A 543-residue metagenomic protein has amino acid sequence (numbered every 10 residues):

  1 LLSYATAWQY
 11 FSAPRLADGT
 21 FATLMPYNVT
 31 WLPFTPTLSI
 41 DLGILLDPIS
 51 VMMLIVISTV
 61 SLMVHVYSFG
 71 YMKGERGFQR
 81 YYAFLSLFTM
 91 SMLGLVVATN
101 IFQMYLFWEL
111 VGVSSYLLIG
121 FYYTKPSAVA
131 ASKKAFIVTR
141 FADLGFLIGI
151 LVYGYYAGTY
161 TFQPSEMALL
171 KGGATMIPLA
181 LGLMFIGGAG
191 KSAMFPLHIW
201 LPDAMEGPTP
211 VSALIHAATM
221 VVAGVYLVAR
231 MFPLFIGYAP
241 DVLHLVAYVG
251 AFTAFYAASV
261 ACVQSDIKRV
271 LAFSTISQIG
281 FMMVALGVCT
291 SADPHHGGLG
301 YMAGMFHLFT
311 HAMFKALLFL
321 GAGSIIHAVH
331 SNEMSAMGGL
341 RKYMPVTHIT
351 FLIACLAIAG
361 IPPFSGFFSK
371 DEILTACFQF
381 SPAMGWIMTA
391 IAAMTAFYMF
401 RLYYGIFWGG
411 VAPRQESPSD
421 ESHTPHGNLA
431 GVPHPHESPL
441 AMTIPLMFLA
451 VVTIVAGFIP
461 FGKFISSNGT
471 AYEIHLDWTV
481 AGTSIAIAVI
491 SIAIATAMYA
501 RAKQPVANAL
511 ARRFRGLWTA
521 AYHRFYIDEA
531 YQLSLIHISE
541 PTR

Functional and structural regions predicted by a protein language model:
L1-A83, Y155-A174, R230-F232, D241-H244 (+2 more regions): Transmembrane helix-loop-helix hairpins at membrane boundaries of multipass inner-membrane proteins
L1-S12, A142-L151, A354-I358, P445-P460 (+1 more regions): Hydrophobic alpha-helical membrane-insertion segments
L2-Y4, V60-S61, I150-L151, L183-I186 (+4 more regions): Hydrophobic core segments of alpha-helical transmembrane domains in multi-pass membrane transport and ion-translocation
P36-I57, M176-G188, M388-I391, L476-I494: Hydrophobic alpha-helical transmembrane segments
M63-M104, V113-H426, V432: Hydrophobic transmembrane alpha-helices and their helix-loop junctions in integral membrane proteins
E109: Short phosphate-coordinating micro-motif centered on Lys-Gly-acidic
R341-I349, L402-S491, M498, A502-L533: Cytoplasmic/organellar membrane-interface segments at the starts of transmembrane helices in multi-pass inner-membrane
S534-T542: Residue-level detector of conserved catalytic or cofactor/ligand-binding positions in enzyme active sites
